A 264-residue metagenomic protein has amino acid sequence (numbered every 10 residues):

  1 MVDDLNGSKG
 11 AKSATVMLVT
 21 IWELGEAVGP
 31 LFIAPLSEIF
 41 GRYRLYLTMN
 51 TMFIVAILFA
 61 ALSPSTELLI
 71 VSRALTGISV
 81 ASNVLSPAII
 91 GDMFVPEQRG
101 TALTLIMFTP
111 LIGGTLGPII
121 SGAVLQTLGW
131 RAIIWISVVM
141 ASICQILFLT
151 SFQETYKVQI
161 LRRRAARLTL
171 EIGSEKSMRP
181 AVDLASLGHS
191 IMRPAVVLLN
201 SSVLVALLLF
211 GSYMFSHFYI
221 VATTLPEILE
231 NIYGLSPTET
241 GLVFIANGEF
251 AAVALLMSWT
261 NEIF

Functional and structural regions predicted by a protein language model:
M1-F264: A six-helix transmembrane bundle that forms the core substrate pathway of small-molecule transporters
